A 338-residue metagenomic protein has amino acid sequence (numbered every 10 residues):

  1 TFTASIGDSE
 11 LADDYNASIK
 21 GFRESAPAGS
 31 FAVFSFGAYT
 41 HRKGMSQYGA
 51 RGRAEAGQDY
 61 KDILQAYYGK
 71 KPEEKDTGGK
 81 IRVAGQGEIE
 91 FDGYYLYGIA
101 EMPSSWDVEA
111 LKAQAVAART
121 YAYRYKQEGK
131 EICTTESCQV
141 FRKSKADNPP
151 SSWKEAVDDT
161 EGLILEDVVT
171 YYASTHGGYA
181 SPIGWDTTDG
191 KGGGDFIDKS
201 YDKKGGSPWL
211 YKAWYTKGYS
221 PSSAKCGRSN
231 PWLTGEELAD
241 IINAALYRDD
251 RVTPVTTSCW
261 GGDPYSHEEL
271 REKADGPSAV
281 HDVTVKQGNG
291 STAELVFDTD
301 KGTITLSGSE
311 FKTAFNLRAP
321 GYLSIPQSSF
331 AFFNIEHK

Functional and structural regions predicted by a protein language model:
T1-K338: Conserved, single-site charged/polar hotspot
